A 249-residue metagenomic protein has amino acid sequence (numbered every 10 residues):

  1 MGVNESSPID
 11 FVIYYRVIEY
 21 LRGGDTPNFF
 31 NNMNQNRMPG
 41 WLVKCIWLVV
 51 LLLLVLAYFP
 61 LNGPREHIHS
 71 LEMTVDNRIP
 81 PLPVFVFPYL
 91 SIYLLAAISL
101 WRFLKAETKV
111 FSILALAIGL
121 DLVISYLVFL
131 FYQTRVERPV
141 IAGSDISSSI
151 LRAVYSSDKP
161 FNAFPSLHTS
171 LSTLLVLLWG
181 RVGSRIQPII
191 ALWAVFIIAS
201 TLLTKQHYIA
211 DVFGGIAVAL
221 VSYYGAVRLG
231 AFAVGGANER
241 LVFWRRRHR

Functional and structural regions predicted by a protein language model:
Y14, I18-A96, T134, L151 (+1 more regions): N-terminal transmembrane-helix/juxtamembrane module of multi-pass inner/ER membrane proteins
V55-A57, L122-V128, A194-K205: Aromatic-anchored segments of alpha-helical transmembrane domains
L61-V75, L104-I186, A233-R249: Membrane-interface loops
P88-L95, S170, F213-A217: Membrane-embedded alpha-helical segments of multi-pass membrane proteins, especially the transmembrane helices
L95-S99, S170-L177, W193-S200: Hydrophobic, membrane-inserted alpha-helices
K159-F164, F196-S222: Interfacial helix-loop-helix junctions of multi-pass membrane proteins
V176-G180, A219-V227: Hydrophobic transmembrane alpha-helices
S184-V195: Short hydrophobic alpha-helices at membrane interfaces in multi-pass membrane enzymes
